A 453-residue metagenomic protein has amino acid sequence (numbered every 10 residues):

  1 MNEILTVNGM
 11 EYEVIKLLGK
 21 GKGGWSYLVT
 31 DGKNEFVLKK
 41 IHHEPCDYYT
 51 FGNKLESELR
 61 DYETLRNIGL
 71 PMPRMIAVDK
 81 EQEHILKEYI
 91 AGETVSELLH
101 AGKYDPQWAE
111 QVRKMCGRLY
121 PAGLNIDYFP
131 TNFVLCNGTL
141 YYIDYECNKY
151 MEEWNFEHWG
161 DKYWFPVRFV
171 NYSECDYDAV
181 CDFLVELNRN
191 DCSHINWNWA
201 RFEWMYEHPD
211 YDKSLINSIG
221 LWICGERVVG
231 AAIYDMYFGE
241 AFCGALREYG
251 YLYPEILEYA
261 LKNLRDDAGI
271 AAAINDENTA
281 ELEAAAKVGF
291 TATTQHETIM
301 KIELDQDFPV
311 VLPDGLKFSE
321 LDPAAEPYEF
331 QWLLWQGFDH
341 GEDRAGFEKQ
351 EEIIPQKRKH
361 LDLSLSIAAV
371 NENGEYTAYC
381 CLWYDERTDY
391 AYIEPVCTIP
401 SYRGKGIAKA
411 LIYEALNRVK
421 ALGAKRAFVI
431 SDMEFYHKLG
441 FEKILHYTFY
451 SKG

Functional and structural regions predicted by a protein language model:
V14-L17, K22-E56: ATP-binding glycine-rich loop module of kinase domains
G52-I68: The N-lobe alphaC helix and its flanking beta3-alphaC-beta4 segment of protein kinase-like domains, centered on
L70-W108: Conserved structural core of kinase catalytic domains
A122-N125, C136-P166: C-lobe/activation-segment region of protein kinase-like
V167-D182, K317-W332: A short beta-loop-alpha structural element at the N-terminal edge of CoA-dependent acyl/N-acetyltransferase catalytic
L187-N188, C192-L264, I274, Y376-A391 (+1 more regions): Conserved donor-binding loop and adjoining core beta-sheet/short helix segment in diverse acyl/aminoacyl transferases
V228, D235-G315, Y447-G453: Acyl-donor-binding surface of acyltransferase catalytic domains
Y249-K262, T398, G404-N417, A421 (+1 more regions): Conserved acetyl-CoA-binding loop-helix of GNAT-fold acetyltransferases
